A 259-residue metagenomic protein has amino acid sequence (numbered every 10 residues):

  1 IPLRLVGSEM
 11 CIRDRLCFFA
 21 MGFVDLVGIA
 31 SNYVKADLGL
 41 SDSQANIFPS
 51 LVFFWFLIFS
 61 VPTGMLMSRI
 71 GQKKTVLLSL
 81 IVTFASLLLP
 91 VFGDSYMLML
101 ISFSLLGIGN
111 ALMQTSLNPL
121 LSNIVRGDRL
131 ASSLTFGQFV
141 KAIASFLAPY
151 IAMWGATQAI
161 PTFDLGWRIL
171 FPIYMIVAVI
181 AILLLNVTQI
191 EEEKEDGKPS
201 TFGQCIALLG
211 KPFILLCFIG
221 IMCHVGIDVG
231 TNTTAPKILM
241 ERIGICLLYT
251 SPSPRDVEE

Functional and structural regions predicted by a protein language model:
I1-G7, I12, Y249-E259: Single conserved hydrophobic/aromatic residue that forms the stacking wall/gate of nucleotide- or nucleobase-binding
L16-Y33, T231-P236: Extracytoplasmic
G28, P212-L248: Extracytoplasmic gate region of multi-pass secondary transporters
G39, G71, F92-D94: Helix-breaking motifs and short loop linkers at transmembrane-helix boundaries and internal kinks in secondary membrane
S50-T63: Central cavity-lining transmembrane alpha-helices of secondary-active solute carriers, predominantly the Major
V61-L80, L87-P90: Conserved MFS/SLC helix-loop-helix module at the cytosolic interface between two early adjacent transmembrane helices
S104-F139: Cytoplasmic helix-loop-helix junction between adjacent transmembrane helices in 12-TM secondary transporters
G137, K141-N186: Helix-loop-helix hairpin linking two adjacent transmembrane segments in secondary transporters
